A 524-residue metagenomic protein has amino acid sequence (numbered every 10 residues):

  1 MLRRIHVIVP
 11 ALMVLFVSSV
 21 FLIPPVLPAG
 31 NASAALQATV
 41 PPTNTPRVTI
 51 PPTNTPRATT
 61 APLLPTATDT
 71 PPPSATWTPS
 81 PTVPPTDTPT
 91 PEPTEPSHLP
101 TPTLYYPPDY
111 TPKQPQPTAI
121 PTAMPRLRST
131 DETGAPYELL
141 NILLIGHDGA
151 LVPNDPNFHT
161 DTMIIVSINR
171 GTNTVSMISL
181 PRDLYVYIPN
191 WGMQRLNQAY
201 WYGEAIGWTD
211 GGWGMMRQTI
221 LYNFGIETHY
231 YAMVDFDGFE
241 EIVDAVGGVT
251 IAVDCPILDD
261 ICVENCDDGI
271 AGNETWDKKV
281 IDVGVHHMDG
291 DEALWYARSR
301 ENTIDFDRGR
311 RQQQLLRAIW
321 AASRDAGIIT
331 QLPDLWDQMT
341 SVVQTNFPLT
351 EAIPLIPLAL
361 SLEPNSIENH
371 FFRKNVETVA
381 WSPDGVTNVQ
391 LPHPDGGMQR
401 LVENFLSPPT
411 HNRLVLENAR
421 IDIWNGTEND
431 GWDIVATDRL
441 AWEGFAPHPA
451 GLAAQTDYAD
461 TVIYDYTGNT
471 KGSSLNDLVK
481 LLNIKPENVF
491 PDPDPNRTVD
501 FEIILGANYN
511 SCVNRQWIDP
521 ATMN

Functional and structural regions predicted by a protein language model:
M1-M13: N-terminal Sec-pathway targeting helices
M13-F21: Hydrophobic core
F21-P41, P46-V48, P56-A67, P72-N524: Non-catalytic, solvent-exposed segments at the cell envelope interface
